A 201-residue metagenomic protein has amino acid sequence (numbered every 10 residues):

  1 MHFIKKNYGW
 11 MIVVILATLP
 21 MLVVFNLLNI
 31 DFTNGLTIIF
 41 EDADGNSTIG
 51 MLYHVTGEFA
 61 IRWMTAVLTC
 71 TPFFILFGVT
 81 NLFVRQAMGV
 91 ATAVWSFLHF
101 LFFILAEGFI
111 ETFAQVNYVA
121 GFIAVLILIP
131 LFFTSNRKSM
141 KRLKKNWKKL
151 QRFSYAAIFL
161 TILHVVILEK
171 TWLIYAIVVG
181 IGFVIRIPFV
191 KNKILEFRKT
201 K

Functional and structural regions predicted by a protein language model:
M1-K201: Membrane-embedded alpha-helical bundles that constitute the cytochrome b-like, heme-associated redox core of multi-pass
